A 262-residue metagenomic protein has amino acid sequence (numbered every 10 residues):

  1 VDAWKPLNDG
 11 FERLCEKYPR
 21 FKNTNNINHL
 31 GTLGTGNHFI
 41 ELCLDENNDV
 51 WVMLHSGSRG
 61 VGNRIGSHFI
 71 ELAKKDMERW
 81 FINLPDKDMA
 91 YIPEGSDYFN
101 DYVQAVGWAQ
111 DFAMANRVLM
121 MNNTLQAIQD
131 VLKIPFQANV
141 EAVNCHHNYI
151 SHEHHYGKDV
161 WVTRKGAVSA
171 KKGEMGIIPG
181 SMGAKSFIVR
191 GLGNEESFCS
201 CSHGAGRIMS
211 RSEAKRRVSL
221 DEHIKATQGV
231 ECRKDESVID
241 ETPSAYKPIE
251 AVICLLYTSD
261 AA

Functional and structural regions predicted by a protein language model:
V1, D88-Q104, T227-I253: A structural-propensity feature for long, helix-poor, extended segments
K5-E46, Y98-G191: Accessory "access/gating" subregions that flank catalytic or transport cores
V50-I65, S197-R211: Conserved phosphate/anionic-ligand binding catalytic regions in large, soluble enzymes, centered on
R59, N63, V106-M114, E213 (+1 more regions): Hydrophobic alpha-helical scaffolding
G60-E94: Internal alpha/beta scaffold segment
H68, L72, D76, L119-A127 (+3 more regions): Generic, well-ordered alpha-helical scaffold segments in large soluble proteins
C201-H203, R207-Q228: Catalytic phosphate/nucleotide-handling subdomain of diverse soluble enzymes
Y257-A261: Conserved small/polar residues in nucleotide/adenosyl-binding loops
